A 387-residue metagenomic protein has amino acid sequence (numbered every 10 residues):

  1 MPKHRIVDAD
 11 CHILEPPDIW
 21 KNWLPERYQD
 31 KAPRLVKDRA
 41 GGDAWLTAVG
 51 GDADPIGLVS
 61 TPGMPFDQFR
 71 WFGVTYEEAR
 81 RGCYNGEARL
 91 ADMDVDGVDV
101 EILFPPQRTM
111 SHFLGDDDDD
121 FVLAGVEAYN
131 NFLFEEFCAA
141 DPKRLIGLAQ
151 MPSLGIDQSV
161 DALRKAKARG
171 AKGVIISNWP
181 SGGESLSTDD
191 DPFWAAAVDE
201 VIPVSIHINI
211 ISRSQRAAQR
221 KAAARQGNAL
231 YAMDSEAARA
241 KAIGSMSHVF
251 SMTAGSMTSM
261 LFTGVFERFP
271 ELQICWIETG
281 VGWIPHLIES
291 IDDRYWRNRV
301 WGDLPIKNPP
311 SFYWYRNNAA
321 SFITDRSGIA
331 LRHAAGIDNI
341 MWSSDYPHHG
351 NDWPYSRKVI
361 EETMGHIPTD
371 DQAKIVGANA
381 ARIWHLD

Functional and structural regions predicted by a protein language model:
P2-R5, P16-F72, Y76-R80, Y84-V100 (+9 more regions): Mid-to-C-terminal alpha-helical segments outside catalytic/metal-binding sites
I6-D10: Short, hydrophobic/glycine-enriched beta-strand segments
C11-H12, D345-Y346: Active-site metal-binding loops of divalent metal-dependent hydrolases
L14-P17, E101-L103, T109-G115, G155-Q158 (+5 more regions): Short catalytic/ligand-binding loop motif for oxyanion handling, primarily in non-cytosolic enzymes, centered on
G73-R81, A91-D94, V98-G115, R144-P152 (+1 more regions): Divalent metal-dependent hydrolysis catalytic cores, especially in the metallo-beta-lactamase
D116-D120, K358-V359: Short glycine-enriched, charge-decorated loop/helix-capping segments at active-site entrances that position
D120-E136: Active-site-proximal gating segment of KS-fold condensing enzymes and close homologs
A124, C138, K143-I146, M151 (+2 more regions): Catalytic pocket-lining loop regions of alpha/beta-barrel enzymes, especially the amidohydrolase/enolase/GH5 lineages
